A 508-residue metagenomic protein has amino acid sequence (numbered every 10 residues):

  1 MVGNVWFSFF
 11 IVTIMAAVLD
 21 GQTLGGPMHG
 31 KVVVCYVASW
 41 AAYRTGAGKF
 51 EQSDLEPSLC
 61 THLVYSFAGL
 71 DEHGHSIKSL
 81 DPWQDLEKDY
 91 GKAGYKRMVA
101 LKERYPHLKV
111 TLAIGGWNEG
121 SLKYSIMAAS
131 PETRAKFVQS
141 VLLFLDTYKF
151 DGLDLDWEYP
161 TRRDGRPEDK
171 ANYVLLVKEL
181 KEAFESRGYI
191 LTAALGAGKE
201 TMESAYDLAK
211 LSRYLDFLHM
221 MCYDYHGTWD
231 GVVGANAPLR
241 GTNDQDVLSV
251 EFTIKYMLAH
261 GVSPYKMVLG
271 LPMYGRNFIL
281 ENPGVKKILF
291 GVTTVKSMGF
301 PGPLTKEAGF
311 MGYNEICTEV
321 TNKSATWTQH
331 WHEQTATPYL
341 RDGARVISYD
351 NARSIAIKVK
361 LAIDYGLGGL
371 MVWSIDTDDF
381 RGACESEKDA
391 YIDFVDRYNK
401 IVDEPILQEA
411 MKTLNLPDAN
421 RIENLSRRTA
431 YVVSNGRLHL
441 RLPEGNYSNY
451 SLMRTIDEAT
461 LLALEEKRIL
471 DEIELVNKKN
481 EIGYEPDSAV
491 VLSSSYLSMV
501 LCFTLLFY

Functional and structural regions predicted by a protein language model:
D20-L145, A171, P301, R397 (+5 more regions): Glycan-recognition patch characteristic of GH18 chitinases/ENGases and related GlcNAc/peptidoglycan-binding proteins
L24-H29, I114, H226-W229, A235-A237 (+3 more regions): Glycan-binding loop/region signatures in secreted carbohydrate-active enzymes
H29-K31, L59-T61, P106-V110, K149-D151 (+3 more regions): Short, well-ordered coil/turn segments that N-cap beta-strands
V37-S39, F67, L112-G116, W157-Y159 (+4 more regions): A cross-domain feature marking catalytic cores of carbohydrate-active enzymes and several ubiquitous metabolic/repair
H62-L63, F144-R162, T192, M221 (+1 more regions): Short acidic catalytic loops
L63, L112, L155, L180 (+4 more regions): Conserved, mostly hydrophobic/aromatic
H73-K92, P160-I316: Substrate-binding surface in catalytic domains of secreted glycosidases
D487-Y508: Cleavable C-terminal sorting propeptides in eukaryotic secreted/cell-surface proteins
